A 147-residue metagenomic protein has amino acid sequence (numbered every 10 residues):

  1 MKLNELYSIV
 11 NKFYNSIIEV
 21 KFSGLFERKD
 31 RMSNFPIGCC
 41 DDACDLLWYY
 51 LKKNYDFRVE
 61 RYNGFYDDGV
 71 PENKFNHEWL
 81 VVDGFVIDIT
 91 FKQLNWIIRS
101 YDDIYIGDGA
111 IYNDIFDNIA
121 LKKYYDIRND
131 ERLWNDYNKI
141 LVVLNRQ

Functional and structural regions predicted by a protein language model:
M1-Q147: A structural boundary/capping signal
